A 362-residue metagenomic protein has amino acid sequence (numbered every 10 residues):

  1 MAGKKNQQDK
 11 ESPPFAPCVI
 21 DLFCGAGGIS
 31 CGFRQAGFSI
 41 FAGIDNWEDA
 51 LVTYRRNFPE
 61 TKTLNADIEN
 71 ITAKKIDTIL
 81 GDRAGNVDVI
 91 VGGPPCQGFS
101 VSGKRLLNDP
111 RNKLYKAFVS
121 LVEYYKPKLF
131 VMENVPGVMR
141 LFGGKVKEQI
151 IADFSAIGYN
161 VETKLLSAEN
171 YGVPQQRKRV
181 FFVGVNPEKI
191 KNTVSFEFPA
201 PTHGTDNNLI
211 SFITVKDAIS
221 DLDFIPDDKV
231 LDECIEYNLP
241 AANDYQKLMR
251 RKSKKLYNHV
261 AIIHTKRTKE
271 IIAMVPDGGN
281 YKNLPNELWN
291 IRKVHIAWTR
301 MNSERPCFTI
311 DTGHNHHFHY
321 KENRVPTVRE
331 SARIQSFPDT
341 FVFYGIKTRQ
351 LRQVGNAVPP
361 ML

Functional and structural regions predicted by a protein language model:
A2-K126, P136-R140, K145-E148, S155: Core alpha/beta nucleotide-donor-binding catalytic domains of modification enzymes
P59, P94-P95, P127, P174 (+2 more regions): Proline-centered helix-kink/hinge sites
I71, F99, V173, F196-F198 (+4 more regions): Short clusters of hydrophobic/aromatic residues that line enzyme substrate/ligand-binding pockets
D77-A84, S102-E287: Class I S-adenosyl-L-methionine
Q97, K189-K191, H317-H319: Short, acidic Gly/Pro/Ser/Thr-rich loop/turn segments
Y237-L362: C-terminal target-recognition/interaction regions appended to catalytic cores
